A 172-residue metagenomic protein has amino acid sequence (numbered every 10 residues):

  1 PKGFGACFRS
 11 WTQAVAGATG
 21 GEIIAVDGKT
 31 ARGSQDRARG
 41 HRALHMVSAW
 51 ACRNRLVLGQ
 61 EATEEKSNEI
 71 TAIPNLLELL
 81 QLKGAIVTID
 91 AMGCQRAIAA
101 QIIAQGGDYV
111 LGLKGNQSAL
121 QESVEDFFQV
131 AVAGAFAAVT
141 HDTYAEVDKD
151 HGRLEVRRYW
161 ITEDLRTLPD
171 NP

Functional and structural regions predicted by a protein language model:
P1-I89, C94-A97: Conserved, well-structured functional cores that handle cations and Mg-NTP chemistry
Q13, E78, G107, E125 (+1 more regions): Generic secondary-structure signature for well-ordered alpha-helical cores
Q35-D36, A99, Q121-V124: Short, well-ordered secondary-structure micro-motifs
R42-M46, R96-K114: A short alpha/beta connector and helix-capping loop motif
K114-P172: An anionic, glycine-rich sequence signature occurring as long contiguous blocks
